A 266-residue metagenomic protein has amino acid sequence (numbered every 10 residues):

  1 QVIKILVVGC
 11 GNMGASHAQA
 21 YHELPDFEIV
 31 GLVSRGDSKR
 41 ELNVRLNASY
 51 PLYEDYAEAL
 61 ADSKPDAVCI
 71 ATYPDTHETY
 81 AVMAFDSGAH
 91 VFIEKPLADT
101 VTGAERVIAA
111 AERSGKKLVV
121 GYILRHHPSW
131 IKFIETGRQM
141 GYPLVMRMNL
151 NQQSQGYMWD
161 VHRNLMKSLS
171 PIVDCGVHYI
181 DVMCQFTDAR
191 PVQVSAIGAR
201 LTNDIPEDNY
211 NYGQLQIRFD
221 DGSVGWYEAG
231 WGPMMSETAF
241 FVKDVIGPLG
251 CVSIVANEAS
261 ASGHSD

Functional and structural regions predicted by a protein language model:
Q1-N47: N-terminal Rossmann-like dinucleotide-binding module
H17, S38, Y50-A110: Beta-loop-alpha module in the N-terminal Rossmann-like domain of NAD(P)-dependent dehydrogenases, especially those
G31, A67, V145: Short, Asp-centered acidic motifs that coordinate Mg2+ and/or phosphate in catalytic or ligand-binding sites
E54, I93, L118-V120, Y227 (+1 more regions): Hydrophobic residues in well-ordered beta-strands that form the structural core
R106-I123, G141-M148: Rossmann-fold dehydrogenase core element
L124-P206: Predominantly a Rossmann-like dinucleotide-binding segment in NAD(P)-dependent oxidoreductases
I180-A259: Contiguous beta-strand/loop segments that form the cofactor/metal-binding neighborhood of enzyme cores
